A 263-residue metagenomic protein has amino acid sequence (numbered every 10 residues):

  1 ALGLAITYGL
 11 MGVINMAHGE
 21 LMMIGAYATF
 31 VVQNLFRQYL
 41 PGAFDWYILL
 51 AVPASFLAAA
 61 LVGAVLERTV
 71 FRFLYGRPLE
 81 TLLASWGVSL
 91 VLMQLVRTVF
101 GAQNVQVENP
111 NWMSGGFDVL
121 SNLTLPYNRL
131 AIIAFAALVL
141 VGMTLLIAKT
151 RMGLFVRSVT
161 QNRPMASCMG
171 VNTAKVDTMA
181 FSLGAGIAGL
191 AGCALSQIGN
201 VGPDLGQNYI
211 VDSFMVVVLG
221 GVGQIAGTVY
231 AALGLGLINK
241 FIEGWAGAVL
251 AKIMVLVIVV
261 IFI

Functional and structural regions predicted by a protein language model:
A1, F30-V31, S55-V62, V88-V96 (+4 more regions): Hydrophobic core segments of alpha-helical transmembrane domains in multi-pass membrane transport and ion-translocation
A1-F30, V65, T69-E80, R157 (+1 more regions): Single transmembrane alpha-helix segments in multi-pass membrane proteins
I6, L10, Y27, V31 (+11 more regions): Alpha-helical transmembrane segments of multipass membrane proteins
E20-Y27, L74-R97, G206-V218, G234 (+1 more regions): Pore- or pathway-lining transmembrane helices of multi-pass membrane proteins that form conduits for solutes/ions
P41-S89, L95, Y230-L235: Alpha-helical transmembrane segments within multi-pass membrane transporters and channels
I48-P53, F181-A188, G192-V257: Transmembrane alpha-helical segments in multi-pass inner-membrane proteins
F73-L74, P78-K149, V176-M179, F241 (+1 more regions): Transmembrane helix-bundle core of multi-pass membrane transporters and related energy-transducing complexes
N122-V201, I225-Y230: Helix-loop-helix "hairpin" substructures at the membrane interface of multi-pass membrane proteins
